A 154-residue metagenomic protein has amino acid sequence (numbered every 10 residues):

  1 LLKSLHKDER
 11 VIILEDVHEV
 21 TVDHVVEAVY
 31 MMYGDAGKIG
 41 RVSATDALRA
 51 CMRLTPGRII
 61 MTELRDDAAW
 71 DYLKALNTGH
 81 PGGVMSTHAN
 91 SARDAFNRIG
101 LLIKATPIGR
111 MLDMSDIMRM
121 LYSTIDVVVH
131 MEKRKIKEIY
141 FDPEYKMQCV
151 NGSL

Functional and structural regions predicted by a protein language model:
K3-Y122: Switch/coupling sub-region of P-loop NTPases
R119-L154: Conserved P-loop NTPase
